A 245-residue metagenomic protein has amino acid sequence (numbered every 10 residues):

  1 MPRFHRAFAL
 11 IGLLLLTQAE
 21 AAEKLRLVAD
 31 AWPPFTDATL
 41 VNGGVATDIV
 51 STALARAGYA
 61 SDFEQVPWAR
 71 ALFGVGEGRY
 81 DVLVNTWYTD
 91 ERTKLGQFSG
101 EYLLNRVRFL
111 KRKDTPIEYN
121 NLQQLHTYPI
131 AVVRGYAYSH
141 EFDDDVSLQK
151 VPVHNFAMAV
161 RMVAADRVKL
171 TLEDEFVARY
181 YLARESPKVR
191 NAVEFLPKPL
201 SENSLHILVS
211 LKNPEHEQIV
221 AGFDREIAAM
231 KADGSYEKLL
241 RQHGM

Functional and structural regions predicted by a protein language model:
A22-W87, E91-K94, D233, Q242-H243: Extracytoplasmic small-molecule ligand-binding "clamshell" domains of the periplasmic binding protein/Venus flytrap
P33-P34, L40-T52, K113-V146, P152 (+2 more regions): Bilobed "Venus flytrap"/periplasmic-binding protein-like clamshell domains and structurally analogous long
T47-R56, Y128, L208-L239: Extended ligand-binding regions for polar small-molecule ligands
S51, D62-L125, Y136-Y138, V193-L200: Acidic, polar ligand-binding/catalytic clefts
A69-D81, Q97, A157-Y180, R184: Short helices/loops that flank or line small-molecule/ion binding pockets
T86-K94, K169-N191, K198-S201: A ligand-binding cleft/hinge motif common to bilobed small-molecule-binding domains
R108-P116, N203-E217: A bilobed periplasmic-binding-protein/Venus flytrap-type ligand-binding module shared by bacterial periplasmic
A137-K150, V189-N191, D224-M245: Ligand-binding clefts/hinges and TM-proximal coupling segments of bilobed small-molecule sensing domains
